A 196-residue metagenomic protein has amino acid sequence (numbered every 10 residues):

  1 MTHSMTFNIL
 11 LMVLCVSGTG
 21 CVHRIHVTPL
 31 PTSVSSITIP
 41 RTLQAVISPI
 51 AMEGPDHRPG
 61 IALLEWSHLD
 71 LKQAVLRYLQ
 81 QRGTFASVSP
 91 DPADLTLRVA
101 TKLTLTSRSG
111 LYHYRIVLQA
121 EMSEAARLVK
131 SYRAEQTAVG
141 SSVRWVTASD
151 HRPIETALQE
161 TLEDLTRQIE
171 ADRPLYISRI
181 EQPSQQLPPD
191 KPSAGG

Functional and structural regions predicted by a protein language model:
M1-C21: Sec-dependent bacterial lipoprotein signal peptides
H3-F7, A93, E163, A171: Intrinsic-disorder/low-complexity regions
G20-A74, P174-G196: A structural "domain/chain start" motif
V22-L30, R82, A86-R152: Surface-exposed short loop/turn segments
P59-L64, R127-D172, Y176-R179: Short secondary-structure boundary motifs at beta->alpha junctions and helix caps
D70, V117, E160: Short, well-structured alpha-helical interface segments that form or flank functional binding sites
Q73-L76, M122-E124: A short, hydrophobic secondary-structure junction motif
A74-T84: Short helix-loop-beta junction
